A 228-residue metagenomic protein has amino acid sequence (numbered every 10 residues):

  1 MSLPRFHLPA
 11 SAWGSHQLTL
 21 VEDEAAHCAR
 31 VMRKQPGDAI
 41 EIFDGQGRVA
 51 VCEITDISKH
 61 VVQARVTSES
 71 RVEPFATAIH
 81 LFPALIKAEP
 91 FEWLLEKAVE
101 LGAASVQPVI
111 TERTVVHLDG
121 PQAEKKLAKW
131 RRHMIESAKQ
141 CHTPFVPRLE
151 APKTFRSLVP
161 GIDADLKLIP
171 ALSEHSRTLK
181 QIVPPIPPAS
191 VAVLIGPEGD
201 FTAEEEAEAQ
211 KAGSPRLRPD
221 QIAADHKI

Functional and structural regions predicted by a protein language model:
M1-R71, P121: N-terminal positively charged helical leader segments and presequences
L18-L20, A76-H80, A189-A192, K211-P219: Glycine/charged-rich beta-loop-alpha catalytic/anionic-binding loops adjacent to active sites
I40, E73, T77-F82, V183-A189: Mobile, glycine- and charge-enriched loop segments and immediately flanking short secondary-structure elements within
A64, V146-E150, R216: Generic structural signal for residues in well-ordered beta-strands
E69-I169: RNA substrate-binding interface of SAM-dependent RNA methyltransferases
A151-A189, L194: A mid-sequence, solvent-exposed acidic-amphipathic segment
A203-I228: Structured adenosyl-cofactor binding patch, chiefly the S-adenosyl-L-methionine
